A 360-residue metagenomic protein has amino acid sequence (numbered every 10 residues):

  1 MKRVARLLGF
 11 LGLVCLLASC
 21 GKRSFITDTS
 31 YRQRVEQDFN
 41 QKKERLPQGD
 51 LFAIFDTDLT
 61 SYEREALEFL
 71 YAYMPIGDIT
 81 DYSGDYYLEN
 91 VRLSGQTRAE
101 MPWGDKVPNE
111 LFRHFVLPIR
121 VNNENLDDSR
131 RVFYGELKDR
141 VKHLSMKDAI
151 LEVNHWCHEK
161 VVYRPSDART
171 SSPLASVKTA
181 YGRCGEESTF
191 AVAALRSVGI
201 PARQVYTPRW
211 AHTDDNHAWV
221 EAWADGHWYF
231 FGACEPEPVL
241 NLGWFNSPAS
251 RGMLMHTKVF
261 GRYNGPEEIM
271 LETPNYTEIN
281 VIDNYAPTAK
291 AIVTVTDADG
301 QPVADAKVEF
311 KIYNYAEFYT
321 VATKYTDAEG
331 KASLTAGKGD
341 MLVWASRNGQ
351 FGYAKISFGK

Functional and structural regions predicted by a protein language model:
M1-I26: Bacterial Sec-dependent N-terminal signal peptides
A5, R169, G185, V205 (+3 more regions): Sparse, context-dependent recognition of short Cys/His-centered cofactor- or disulfide-binding micro-motifs
C20-I150, S197, A224, W228 (+1 more regions): N-terminal accessory/pre-domain segments preceding catalytic cores
F25, D139-L144, A149-H155, R164-L174 (+1 more regions): Hydrophobic/aromatic-rich core segments of domains that either
